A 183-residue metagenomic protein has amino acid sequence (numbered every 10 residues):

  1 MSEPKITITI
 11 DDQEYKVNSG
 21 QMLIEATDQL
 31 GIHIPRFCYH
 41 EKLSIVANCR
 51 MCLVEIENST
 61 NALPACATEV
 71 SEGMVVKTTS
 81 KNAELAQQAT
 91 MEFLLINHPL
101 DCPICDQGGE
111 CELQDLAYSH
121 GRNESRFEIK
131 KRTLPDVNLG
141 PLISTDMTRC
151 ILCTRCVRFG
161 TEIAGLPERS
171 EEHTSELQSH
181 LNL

Functional and structural regions predicted by a protein language model:
M1-S2, E128: Intrinsic disorder at enzyme termini
E3-I8: Short structural boundary motif marking the start of a folded domain
T9-Q13, E57-N58: Short strand-turn-strand beta-turns centered on an Asx-Gly dipeptide
D12, H40, D146-M147: Aromatic-flanked redox-active Cys/Sec active sites in thiol-based oxidoreductases, especially the WC-centered
Q13-Q21: Short, contiguous acidic and Ser/Thr-rich linear segments
L23-E57: A basic, amphipathic helix-loop patch mediating RNA/tRNA/ribosome contacts
R50-S175: Fe-S ferredoxin-like electron-transfer domains and their immediately adjacent linker/connector regions across
H173-L183: Positively charged, low-complexity/disordered segments
